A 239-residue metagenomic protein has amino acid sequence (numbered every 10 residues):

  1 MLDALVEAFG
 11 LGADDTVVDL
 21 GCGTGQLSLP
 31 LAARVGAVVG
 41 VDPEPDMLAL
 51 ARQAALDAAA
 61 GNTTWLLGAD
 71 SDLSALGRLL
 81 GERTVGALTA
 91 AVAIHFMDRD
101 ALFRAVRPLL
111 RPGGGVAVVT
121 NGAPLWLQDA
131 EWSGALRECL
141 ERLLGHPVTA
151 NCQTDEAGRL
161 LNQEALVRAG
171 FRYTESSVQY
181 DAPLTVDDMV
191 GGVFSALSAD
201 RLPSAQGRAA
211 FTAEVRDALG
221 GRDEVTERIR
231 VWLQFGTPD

Functional and structural regions predicted by a protein language model:
M1-D15: Conserved alpha-helix/loop element of class I SAM-dependent methyltransferases that forms part of the SAM/SAH-binding
G10-G12, A32-G36, D98, R111: Short conserved AdoMet
T16-L20, T24-S74: Class I SAM-dependent methyltransferase SAM/SAH-binding core
Q26, A157-D239: Conserved Class I S-adenosyl-L-methionine
A75-L88: A short acidic, Gly/Pro-enriched loop at the edge of an enzyme's catalytic core that lines a small-molecule cofactor
G86, A90-I94, V119-N121: Residues lining the SAM
M97-V106: A short, conserved alpha-helix within the catalytic core of class I
R107-Y180: Conserved catalytic/acceptor-binding region of the Class I
